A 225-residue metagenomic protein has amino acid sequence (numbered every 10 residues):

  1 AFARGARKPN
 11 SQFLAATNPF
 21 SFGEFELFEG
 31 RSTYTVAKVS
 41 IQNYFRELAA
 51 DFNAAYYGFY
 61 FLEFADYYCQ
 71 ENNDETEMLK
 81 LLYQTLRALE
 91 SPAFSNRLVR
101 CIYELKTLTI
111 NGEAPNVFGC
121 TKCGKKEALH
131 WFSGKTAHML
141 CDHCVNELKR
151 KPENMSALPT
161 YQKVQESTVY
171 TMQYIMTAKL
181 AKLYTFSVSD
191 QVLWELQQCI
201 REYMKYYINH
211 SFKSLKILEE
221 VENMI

Functional and structural regions predicted by a protein language model:
A1-I225: Non-catalytic alpha-helical scaffolds and adjoining flexible linkers that form interface surfaces for assembly
